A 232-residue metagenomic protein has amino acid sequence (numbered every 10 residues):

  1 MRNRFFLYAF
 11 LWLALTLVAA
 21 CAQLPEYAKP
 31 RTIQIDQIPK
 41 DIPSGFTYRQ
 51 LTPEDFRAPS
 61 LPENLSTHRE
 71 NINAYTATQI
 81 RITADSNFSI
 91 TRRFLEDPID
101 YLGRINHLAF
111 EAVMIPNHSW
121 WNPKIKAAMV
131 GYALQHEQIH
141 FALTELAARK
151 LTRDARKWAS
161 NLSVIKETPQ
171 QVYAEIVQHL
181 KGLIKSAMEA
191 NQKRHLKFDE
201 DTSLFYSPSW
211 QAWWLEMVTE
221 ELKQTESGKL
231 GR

Functional and structural regions predicted by a protein language model:
M1-F5: Positively charged n-region of N-terminal signal peptides that target proteins for export
Y8-V18: Bacterial N-terminal signal peptides
I38-F110, M114, W121, L162-R232: Metalloprotease/metallohydrolase-associated module, dominated by Zn2+-dependent proteases
I105-N106, E111-N161: Mid-length scaffold segments of soluble, non-membrane domains
